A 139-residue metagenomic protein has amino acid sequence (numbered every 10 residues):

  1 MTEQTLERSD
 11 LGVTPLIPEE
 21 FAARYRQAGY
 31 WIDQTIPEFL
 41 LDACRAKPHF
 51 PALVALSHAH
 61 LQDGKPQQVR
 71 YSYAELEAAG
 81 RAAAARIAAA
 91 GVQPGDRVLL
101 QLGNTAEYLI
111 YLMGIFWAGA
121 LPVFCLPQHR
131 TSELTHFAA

Functional and structural regions predicted by a protein language model:
T2-P15, Y30-H58, A78: A short N-terminal helical cap/helix-turn-helix that marks the beginning of AMP-binding/adenylate-forming
I17-R26: Short, contiguous pre-domain boundary segments
Y30-I32, H49-M113, R130-A138: Conserved AMP-binding/adenylate-forming core of the ANL superfamily
F116: Anion (oxyanion) recognition and catalysis
G119: Structured binding elements
P122: Hydrophobic anchor at the start of a short beta-strand that flanks the dinucleotide cofactor-binding loop
C125-Q128: Short beta->alpha connector loops at strand-helix junctions that form conserved, small/polar/Pro-enriched
